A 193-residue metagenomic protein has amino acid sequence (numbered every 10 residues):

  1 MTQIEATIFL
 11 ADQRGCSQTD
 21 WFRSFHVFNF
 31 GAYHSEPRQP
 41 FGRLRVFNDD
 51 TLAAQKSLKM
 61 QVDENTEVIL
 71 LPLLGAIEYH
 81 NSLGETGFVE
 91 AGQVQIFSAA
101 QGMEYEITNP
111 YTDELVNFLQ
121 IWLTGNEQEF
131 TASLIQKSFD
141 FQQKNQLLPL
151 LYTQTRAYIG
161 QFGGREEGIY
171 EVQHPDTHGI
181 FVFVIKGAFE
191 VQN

Functional and structural regions predicted by a protein language model:
A6-T19, R23-E36, R43-D63, L73-H80 (+3 more regions): Conserved short histidine dyad/triad with adjacent acidic residue
D49, V68, V94-I96, F118-Q120 (+3 more regions): Conserved hydrophobic/aromatic beta-strand scaffold that supports enzyme active sites
A53-A54, E104, Q128-F130, E190-V191: Short, acidic Gly/Pro/Ser/Thr-rich loop/turn segments
E64-E78, W122-G125, G160, P175-V191: Short, conserved beta-strand element in jelly-roll/cupin
G84-T86, A99-E129: Ligand-binding loop in jelly-roll beta-barrel domains
L134-N193: Acidic/His-leaning functional-site neighborhoods
